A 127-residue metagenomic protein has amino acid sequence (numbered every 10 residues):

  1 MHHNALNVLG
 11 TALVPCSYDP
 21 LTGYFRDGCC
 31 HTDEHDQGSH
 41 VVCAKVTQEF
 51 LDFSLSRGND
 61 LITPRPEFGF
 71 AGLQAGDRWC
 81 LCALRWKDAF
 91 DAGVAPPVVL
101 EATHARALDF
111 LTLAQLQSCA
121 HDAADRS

Functional and structural regions predicted by a protein language model:
M1-E49, D122: Extended boundary segments
K45-D60: Short, basic/aromatic beta-hairpin or loop at an interaction surface
R57, A75, G93: Feature captures the catalytic cores and cofactor-binding loops of soluble hydro-lyases/lyases that act on carboxylate
I62-G69: Short alpha-helix capping/helix-loop boundary micro-motifs
W86-D109: Short, compositionally biased
H104-S127: Glycine- and charge-enriched low-complexity intrinsically disordered segments
